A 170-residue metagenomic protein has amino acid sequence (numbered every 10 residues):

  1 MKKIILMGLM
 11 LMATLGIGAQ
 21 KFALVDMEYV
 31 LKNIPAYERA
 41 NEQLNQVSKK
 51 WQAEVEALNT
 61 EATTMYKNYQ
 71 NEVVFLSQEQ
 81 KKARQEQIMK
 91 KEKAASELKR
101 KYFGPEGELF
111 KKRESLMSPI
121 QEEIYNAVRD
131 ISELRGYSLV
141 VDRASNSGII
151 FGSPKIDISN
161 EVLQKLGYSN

Functional and structural regions predicted by a protein language model:
I4, L9-I17: Hydrophobic h-region of N-terminal signal peptides that target proteins for export in Gram-negative bacteria
Q20-R135, L139-S147, S169-N170: Amphipathic alpha-helical segments
I150-F151: Short, exposed beta-strand-loop hairpins at the edges of beta-sheets in extracellular/periplasmic proteins
P154-K155: Short Pro/Gly-enriched coil loops immediately N-terminal to beta-strands
